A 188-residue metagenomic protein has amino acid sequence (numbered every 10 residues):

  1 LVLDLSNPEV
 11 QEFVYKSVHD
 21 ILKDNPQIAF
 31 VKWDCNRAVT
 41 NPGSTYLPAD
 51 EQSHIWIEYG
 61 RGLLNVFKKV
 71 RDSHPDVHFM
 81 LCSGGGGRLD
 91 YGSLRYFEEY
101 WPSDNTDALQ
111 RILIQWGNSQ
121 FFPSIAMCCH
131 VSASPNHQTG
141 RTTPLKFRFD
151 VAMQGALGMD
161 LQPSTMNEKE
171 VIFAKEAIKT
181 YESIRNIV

Functional and structural regions predicted by a protein language model:
L1-K146, A156, D160-V171: Active-site neighborhood of glycoside hydrolase catalytic domains
D160-V188: Glycan-recognition and catalytic regions of carbohydrate-active enzymes
